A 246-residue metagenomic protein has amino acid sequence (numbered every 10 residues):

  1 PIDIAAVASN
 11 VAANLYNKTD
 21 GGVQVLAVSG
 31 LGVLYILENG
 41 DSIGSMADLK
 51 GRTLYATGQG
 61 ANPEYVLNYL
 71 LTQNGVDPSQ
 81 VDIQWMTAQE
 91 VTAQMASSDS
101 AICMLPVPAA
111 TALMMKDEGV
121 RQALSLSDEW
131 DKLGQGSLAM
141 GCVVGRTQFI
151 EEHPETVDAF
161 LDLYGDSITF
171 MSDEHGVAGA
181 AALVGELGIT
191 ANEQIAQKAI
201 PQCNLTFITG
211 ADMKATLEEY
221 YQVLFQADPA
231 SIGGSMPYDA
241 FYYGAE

Functional and structural regions predicted by a protein language model:
P1-V76, I83-W85, A101, V107 (+1 more regions): Short, glycine-/small- and polar/acidic-enriched structural segments that line small-molecule recognition paths
S9-V11, Q84, E90-L183: Pocket-lining segment of extracytoplasmic ligand-binding domains
A13, G44-A47, Y65-Y69, A93 (+7 more regions): Solvent-exposed, polar/charged alpha-helical surfaces in well-ordered, non-transmembrane soluble domains, broadly
G32, K50, A139-G141, Y220 (+1 more regions): Residues that flank catalytic or metal-binding motifs in active/ligand-binding sites
G51, D128-G136, L205-M213: Short, solvent-exposed loop/beta-turn-alpha elements that line the ligand-binding surface or hinge of extracytoplasmic
P78-V81, G188-A199, I232-Y238: Short, surface-exposed acidic
I150-A227: Secondary-structure end/capping motifs
E218-E246: Conserved C-terminal helix/tail region of periplasmic/extracytoplasmic solute-binding proteins
